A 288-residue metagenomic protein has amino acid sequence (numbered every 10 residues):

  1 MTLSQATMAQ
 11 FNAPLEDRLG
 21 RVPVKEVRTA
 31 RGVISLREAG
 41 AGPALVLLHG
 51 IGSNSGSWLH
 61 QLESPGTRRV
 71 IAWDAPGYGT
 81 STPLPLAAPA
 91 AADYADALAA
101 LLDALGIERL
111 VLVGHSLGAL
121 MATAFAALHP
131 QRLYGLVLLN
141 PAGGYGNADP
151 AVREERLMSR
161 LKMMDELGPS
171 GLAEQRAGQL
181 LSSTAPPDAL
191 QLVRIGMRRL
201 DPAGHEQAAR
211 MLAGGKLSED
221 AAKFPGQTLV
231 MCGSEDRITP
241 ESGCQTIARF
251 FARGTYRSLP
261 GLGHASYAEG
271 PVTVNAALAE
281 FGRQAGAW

Functional and structural regions predicted by a protein language model:
M1-P43, G66-R68, I107-E108, A279 (+1 more regions): Alpha/beta-hydrolase fold catalytic core
G32-P83: Conserved HGGG/HGGXW glycine-rich cap/lid loop of the alpha/beta-hydrolase fold
D93-L110: Conserved acidic catalytic loop of the alpha/beta-hydrolase fold
G114, G118, A122: Gly/Ala-rich beta-loop-alpha elbow adjacent to hydrolase catalytic centers
T123, A127-L128, L133-E166: Flexible "cap/lid" loop of the alpha/beta hydrolase fold
N147-E154, D165-A222: Conserved alpha/beta-hydrolase catalytic His-Asp/Glu region
F224, V230-C232, D236: Short beta-strand/loop motif that positions the catalytic acidic residue of the alpha/beta-hydrolase fold
G254-W288: Catalytic active-site module of serine/aspartate enzymes centered on a nucleophile-bearing elbow/loop
